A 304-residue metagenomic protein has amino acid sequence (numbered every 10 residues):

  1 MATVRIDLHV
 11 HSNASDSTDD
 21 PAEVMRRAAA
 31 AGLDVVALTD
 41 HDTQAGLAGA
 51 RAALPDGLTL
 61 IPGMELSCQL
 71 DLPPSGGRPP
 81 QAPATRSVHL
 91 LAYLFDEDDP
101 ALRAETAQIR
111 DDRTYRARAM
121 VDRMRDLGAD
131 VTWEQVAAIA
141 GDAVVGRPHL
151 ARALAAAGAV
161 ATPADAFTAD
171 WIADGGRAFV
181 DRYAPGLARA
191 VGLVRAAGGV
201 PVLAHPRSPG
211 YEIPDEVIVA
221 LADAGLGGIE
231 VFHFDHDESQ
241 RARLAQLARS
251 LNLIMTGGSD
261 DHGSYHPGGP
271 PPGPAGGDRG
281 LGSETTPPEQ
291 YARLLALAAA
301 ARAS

Functional and structural regions predicted by a protein language model:
M1-R86, W171-A173, P185, G192 (+2 more regions): An N-terminally biased module of ancient metal coordination in phosphate/nucleic-acid-related enzymes
L8, S12, A31-D34, A104 (+5 more regions): Generic preference for well-ordered secondary structure
A53-E216, T285-P288, L295, A299-S304: Extended substrate/RNA-proximal surfaces in nucleic-acid metabolism proteins
E238, S259-R302: Catalytic core of soluble alpha/beta enzymes
